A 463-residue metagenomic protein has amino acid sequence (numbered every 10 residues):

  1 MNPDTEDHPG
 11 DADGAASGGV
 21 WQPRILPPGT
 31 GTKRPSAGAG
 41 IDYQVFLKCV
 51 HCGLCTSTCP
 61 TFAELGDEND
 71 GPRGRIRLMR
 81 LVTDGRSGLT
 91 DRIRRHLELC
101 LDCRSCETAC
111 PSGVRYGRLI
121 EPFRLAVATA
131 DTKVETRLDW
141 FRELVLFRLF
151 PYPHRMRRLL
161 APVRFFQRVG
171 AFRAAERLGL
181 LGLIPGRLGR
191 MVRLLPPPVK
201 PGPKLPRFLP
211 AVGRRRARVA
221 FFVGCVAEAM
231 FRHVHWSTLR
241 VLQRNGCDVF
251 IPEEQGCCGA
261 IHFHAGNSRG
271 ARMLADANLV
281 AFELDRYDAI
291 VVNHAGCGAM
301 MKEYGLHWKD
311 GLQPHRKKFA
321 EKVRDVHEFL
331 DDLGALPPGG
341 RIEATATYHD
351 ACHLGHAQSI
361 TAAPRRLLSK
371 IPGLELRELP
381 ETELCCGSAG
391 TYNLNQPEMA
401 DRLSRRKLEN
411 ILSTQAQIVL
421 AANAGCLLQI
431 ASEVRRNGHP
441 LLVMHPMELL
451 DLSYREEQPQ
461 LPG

Functional and structural regions predicted by a protein language model:
N2-D7, D11, K33-F46, V50-G53: N-terminal glycine-rich, Lys/His-bearing helix-loop that initiates the first secondary-structure elements of many
N2-D7, D13-R34, F62-R95, G113-L144 (+1 more regions): Non-heme iron-sulfur electron-transfer modules
R34-F46, R86-L97, P210, Q243-C247 (+2 more regions): Short, intrinsically disordered, charge-biased short linear motifs at domain edges
Y43-F62, T90, R94-V114, H353 (+1 more regions): Cysteine-centered iron-sulfur cluster-binding motifs in ferredoxin-type domains/subunits of redox enzymes
L47, G66-D70, G88, H262-R269: Alpha-helix capping and helix-loop boundary segments enriched in small/acidic/polar residues
G53-S57, D67-P72, C247-I251: N-terminal glycine-rich anion-binding loops that anchor highly charged ligand groups
D70-P72, E98-D102, R118, H154 (+1 more regions): Short acidic alpha-helix initiation/capping motifs at coil-to-helix transition points, especially at protein N-termini
Y116-G463: Iron-sulfur cluster-binding electron-transfer modules in prokaryotic oxidoreductases
